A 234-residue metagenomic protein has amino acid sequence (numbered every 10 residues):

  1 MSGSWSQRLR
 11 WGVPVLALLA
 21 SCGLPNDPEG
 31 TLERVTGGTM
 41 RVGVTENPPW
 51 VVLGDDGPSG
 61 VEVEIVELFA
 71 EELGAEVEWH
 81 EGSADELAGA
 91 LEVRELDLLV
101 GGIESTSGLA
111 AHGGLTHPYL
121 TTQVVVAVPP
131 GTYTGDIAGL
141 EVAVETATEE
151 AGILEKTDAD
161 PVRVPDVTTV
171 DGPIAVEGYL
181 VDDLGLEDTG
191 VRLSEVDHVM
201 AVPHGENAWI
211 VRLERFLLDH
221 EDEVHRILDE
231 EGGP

Functional and structural regions predicted by a protein language model:
S2-G12: Bacterial N-terminal signal peptides that target proteins for export
A17-S21: C-terminal motif of bacterial Sec signal peptides marking the signal peptidase cleavage site
G23-P25, G60-E72, P130-G152, S194-P234: Extended ligand-binding regions for polar small-molecule ligands
P28-G102, E150, P161-R163, H220: Extracytoplasmic small-molecule ligand-binding "clamshell" domains of the periplasmic binding protein/Venus flytrap
E67, W79-I137, G178-E195: Acidic, polar ligand-binding/catalytic clefts
F69, L91-E92, V167-G172, L213: Hydrophobic residues within well-ordered alpha-helices
Q123-T189, E206, V224, G232: Pocket-lining segment of extracytoplasmic ligand-binding domains
